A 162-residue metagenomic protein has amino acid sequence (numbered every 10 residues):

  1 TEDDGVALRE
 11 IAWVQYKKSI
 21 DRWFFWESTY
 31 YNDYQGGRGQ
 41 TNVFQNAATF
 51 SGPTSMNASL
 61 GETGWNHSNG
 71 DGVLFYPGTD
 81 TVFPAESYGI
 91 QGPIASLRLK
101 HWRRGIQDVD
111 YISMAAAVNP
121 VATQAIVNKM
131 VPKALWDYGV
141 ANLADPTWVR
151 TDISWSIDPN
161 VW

Functional and structural regions predicted by a protein language model:
T1-G37: Catalytic-core regions of glycoside hydrolase
I20-D21, G37-W162: Catalytic domains of carbohydrate-active enzymes that cleave complex glycans
